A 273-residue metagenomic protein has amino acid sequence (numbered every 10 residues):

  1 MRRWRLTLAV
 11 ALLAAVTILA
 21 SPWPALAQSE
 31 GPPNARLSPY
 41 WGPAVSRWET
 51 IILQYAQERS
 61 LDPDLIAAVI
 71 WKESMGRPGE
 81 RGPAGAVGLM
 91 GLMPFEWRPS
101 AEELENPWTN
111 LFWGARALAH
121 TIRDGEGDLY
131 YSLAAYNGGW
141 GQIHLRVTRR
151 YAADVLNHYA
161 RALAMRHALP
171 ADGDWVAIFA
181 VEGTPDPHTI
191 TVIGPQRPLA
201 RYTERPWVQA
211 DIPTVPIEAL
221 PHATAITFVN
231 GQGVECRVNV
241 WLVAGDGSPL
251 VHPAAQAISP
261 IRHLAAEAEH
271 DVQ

Functional and structural regions predicted by a protein language model:
M1-A11: Bacterial N-terminal signal peptides that target proteins for export
A9-A20: Bacterial N-terminal signal peptides
W23-G76, T109, A115: Export/targeting segments at the very N-terminus of extracytoplasmic proteins
K72-R77, E96-R98, G138-Q142: Solvent-exposed loop/turn segments at secondary-structure junctions within structured extracellular/periplasmic domains
P83-S100, G114, V155: Substrate-binding/active-site groove segments that recognize and process beta-1,4-linked N-acetyl-hexosamine
A101-N110: A short, structured beta-strand-centered segment in the mid-to-C-terminal lobe of catalytic cores from group-transfer
Y130-V176: Catalytic and substrate-binding regions of cell-wall glycan-acting enzymes that process beta-1,4-linked
P170, W175-Q273: Low-complexity, Gly/Ser/Thr/Pro-rich intrinsically disordered linker/tail segments
